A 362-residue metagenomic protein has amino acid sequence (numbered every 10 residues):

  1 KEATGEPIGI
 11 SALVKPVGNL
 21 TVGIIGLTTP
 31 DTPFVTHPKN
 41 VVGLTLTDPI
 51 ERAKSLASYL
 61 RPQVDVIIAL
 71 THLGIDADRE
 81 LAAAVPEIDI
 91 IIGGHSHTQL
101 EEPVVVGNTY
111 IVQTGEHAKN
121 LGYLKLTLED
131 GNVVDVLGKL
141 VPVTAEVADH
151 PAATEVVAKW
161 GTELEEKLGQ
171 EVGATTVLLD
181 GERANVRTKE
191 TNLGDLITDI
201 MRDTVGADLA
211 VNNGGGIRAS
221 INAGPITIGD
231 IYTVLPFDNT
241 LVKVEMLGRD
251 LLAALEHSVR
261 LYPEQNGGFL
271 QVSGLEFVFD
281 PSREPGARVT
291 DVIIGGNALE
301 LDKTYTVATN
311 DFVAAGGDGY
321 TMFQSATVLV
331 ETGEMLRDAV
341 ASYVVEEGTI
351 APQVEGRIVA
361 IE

Functional and structural regions predicted by a protein language model:
K1-T162, V186-I200, A210, R260-P263 (+3 more regions): Acidic, metal/ion-coordinating pockets
I10-A12, V133, D195-E362: Feature captures C-terminal
V14-P16, K125-T127, L178, E245 (+1 more regions): Generic structural detector for well-ordered beta-strands
T21, Y110, E182-R183, E276 (+1 more regions): Short, solvent-exposed loop/turn motifs
T29-P30, E165-T176, T227-G229, A308-A315: Short, compositionally biased low-complexity segments
T32, K39, D180, D230-T233 (+1 more regions): Generic signal for short, ordered secondary-structure residues within or immediately flanking folded domains
L137-L140, E171-L178, K243-E245: Short amphipathic
Q170-N192: Glycine-rich phosphate/diphosphate-binding loops and the adjacent beta-loop-alpha structural elements that coordinate
